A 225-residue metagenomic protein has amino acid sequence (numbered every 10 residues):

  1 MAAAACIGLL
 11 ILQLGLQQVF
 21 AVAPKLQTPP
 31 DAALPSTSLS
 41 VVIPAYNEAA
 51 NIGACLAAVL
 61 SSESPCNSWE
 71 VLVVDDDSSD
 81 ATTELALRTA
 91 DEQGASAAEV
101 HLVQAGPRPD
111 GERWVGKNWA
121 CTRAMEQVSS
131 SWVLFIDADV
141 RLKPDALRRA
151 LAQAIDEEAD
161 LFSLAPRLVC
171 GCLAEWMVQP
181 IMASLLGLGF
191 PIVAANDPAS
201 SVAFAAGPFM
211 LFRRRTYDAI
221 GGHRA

Functional and structural regions predicted by a protein language model:
M1-P35, P180, I192: N-terminal membrane-anchoring/stem segments of glycan-assembly enzymes
T37-S40, E70: Cell-envelope/extracellular polymer assembly enzymes that use nucleotide-activated donors
A50-A54, D80-T89, L102, D145: Acidic helix N-cap motif at the loop->helix transition within catalytic regions of sugar-transfer enzymes
A57-S68: Short, acidic, metal-binding catalytic loop of nucleotide-sugar glycosyltransferases
C66, D75-L85, P107-P109: A conserved acidic beta->alpha catalytic loop
A81, A138-Q153: Acidic donor-binding/catalytic loop of UDP-sugar-dependent glycosyltransferases, especially processive GT2
C121, V133: Short aromatic/hydrophobic "clamp" motif used to bind/position activated sugar donors
R148-W176: Conserved donor NDP-sugar-binding/catalytic core segment of glycosyltransferases
